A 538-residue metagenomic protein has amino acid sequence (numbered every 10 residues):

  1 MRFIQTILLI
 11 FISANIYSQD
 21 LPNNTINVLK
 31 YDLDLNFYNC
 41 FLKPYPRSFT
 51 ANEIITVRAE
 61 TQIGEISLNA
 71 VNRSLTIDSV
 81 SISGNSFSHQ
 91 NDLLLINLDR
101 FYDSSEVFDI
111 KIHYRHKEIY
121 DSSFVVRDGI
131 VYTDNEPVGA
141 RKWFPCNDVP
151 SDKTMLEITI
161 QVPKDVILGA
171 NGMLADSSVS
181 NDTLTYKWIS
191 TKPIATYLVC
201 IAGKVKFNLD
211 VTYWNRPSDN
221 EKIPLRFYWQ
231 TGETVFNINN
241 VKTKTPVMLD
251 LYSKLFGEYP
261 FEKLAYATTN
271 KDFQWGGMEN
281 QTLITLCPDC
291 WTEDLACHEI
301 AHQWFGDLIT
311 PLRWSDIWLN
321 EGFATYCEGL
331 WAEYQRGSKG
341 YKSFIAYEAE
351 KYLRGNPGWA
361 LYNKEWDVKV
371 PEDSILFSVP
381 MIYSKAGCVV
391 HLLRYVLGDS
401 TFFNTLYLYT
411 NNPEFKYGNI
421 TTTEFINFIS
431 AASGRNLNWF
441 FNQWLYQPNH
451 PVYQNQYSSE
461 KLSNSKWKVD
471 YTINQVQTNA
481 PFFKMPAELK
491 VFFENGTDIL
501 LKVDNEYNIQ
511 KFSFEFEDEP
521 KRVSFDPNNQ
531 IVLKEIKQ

Functional and structural regions predicted by a protein language model:
I12, I16-I54, R58, F124-D128 (+1 more regions): N-terminal, polar/Ser/Thr-rich
D20-T25, H113-E157, D210-T212, N529-Q538: Glycine/proline-rich low-complexity spacer/linker segments in large multi-domain proteins
A51, N147-C297, Y326: Hydrophobic helix-coil surface modules that form long, contiguous segments used for peptide/substrate interaction
V71-G129, D182-T185, Y507-D518, Q530 (+1 more regions): A surface-exposed beta-strand-loop module
S74-I82, P451-Q454, E460-E506, Q510-D526: Beta-strand-rich binding/interaction modules
D152, L283-A346: Zinc-dependent metallopeptidase catalytic helix centered on the HExxH motif and its immediate flanking segment
E321-C388, L392, V396, F415-K416: Acidic/His/Gly-enriched intrinsically disordered linker/tail segments that often contain short helix/coil "MoRF-like"
V379-Y471: Amphipathic alpha-helical substructures
